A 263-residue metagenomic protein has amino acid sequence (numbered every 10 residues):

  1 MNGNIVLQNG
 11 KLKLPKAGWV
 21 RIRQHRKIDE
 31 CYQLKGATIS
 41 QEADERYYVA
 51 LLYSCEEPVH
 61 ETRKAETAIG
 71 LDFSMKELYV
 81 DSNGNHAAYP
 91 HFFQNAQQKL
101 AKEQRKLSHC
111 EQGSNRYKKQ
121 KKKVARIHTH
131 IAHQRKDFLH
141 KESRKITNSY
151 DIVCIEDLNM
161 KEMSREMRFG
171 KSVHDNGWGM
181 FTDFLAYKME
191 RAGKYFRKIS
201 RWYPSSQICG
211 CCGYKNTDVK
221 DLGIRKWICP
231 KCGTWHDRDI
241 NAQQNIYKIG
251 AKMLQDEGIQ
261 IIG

Functional and structural regions predicted by a protein language model:
M1-E42: Acidic carboxylate diad motif detector
E30, A43-G263: Positively charged, helix-rich recognition surfaces that bind polyanionic ligands
